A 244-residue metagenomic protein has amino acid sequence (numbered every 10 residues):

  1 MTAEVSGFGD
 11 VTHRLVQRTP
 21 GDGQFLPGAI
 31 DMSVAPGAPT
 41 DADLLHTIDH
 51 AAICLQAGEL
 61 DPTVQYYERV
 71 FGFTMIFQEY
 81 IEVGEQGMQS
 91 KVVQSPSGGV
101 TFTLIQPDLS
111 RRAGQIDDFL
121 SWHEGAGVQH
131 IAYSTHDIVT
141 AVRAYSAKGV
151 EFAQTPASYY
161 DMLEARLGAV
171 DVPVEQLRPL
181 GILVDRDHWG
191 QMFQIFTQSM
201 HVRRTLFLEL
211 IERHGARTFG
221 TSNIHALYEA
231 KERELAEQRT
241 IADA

Functional and structural regions predicted by a protein language model:
M1-L55, L60, Y66, F77-E85 (+3 more regions): Vicinal oxygen chelate
A57, V64, W122-H123, G127: Extended non-catalytic domains of envelope/secretory-pathway proteins
Y66-F73, G127: Long hydrophobic segments that form regular secondary structure
P107-G125: Flexible internal linker/loop segments at domain or repeat junctions
D118-H123, Q129-Y133, A165-A169, L180-L183: Short, contiguous acidic/charged loop-to-helix segments that flank catalytic cores in large enzymes
H130-I138, V142: Short, conserved beta-strand/loop elements in beta-sheet-dominated catalytic cores that frequently flank divalent-metal
